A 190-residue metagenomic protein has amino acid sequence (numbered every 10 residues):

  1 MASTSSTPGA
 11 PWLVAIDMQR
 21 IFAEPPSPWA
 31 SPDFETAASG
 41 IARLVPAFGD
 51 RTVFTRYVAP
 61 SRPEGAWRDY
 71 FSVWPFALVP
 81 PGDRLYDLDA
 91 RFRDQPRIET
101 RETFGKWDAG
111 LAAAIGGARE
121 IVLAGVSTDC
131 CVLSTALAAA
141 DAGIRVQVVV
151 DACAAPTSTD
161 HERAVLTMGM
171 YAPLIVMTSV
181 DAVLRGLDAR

Functional and structural regions predicted by a protein language model:
A2-W12, G40, P46-D50, P75-R190: Active-site-adjacent betaalpha module
G9, P26-V58: A short alpha/beta connector and helix-capping loop motif
W12-M18: N-terminal nucleotide-binding beta1-loop-alpha1 segment
M18, R56-Y57, T103, V150: A cross-domain feature marking catalytic cores of carbohydrate-active enzymes and several ubiquitous metabolic/repair
Q19, V58-A59, S127, C153: Catalytic metal-binding/acid-base residues of hydrolase active sites
Q19-P25: Short acidic, Gly/Ser-rich segments with clustered Asp/Glu that frequently serve as metal-coordination loops in enzyme
A23, R62, T157: Conserved protein kinase catalytic core
S61-V79: Acidic/polar short surface loop at catalytic or gating sites that assists cofactor/ion binding and chemistry
